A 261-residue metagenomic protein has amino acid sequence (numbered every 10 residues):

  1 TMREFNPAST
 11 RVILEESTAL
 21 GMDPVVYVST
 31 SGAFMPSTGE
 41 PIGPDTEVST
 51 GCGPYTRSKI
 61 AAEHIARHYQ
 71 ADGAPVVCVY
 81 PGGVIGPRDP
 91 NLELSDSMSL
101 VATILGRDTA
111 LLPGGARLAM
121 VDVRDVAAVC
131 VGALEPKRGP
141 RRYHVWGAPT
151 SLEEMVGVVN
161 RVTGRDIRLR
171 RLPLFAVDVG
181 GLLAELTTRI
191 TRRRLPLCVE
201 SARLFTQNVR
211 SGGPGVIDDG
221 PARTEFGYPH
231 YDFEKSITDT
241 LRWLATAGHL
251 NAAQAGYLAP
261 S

Functional and structural regions predicted by a protein language model:
T1-P7: NAD(P)H-binding glycine-rich loop region in Rossmannoid oxidoreductase-like domains and their noncatalytic homologs
A8-Y55, V77: Conserved Rossmann-fold NAD(P)-dependent oxidoreductase catalytic core, especially the SDR/UDP-sugar
T10-I13, E63, C130: Conserved internal alpha-helix within the Rossmann fold of NAD(P)-dependent oxidoreductases
S29, H64-R88: Conserved beta-loop-beta element that borders a ligand/cofactor-binding pocket
C52-P54, G82-E93, L112-R124: Glycine-rich "substrate-gating" loop/helix at the edge of Rossmann-like oxidoreductase active sites
S58: Active-site helix of classical SDR
S99-V121, A133, K137: A conserved pocket-lining segment of Rossmann-fold NAD(P)-dependent short-chain dehydrogenase/reductase
V129-V199, D219, H230, E234-S261: Mid/C-terminal beta-alpha module of Rossmann-like enzyme folds, strongest in SDR-family dehydrogenases/epimerases
